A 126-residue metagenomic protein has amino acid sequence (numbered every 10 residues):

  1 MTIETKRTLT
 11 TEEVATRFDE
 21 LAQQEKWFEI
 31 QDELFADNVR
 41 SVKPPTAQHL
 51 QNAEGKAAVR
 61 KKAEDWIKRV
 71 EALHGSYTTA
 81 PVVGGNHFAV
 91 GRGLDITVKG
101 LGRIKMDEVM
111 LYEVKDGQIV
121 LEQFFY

Functional and structural regions predicted by a protein language model:
M1-D37: Short, low-complexity N-terminal intrinsically disordered segments enriched in polar/charged residues
L9, F28-N86: A solvent-exposed, acidic/Ser-Thr-rich amphipathic alpha-helical stretch
R40, G102, Q118-V120: Residue-level signal for well-ordered, solvent-exposed loop/turn and beta-edge residues enriched in charged/polar side
S41-V42, V90-G91, L121-E122: Short hydrophobic/aromatic-rich beta-strand segments that constitute the beta-sheet cores of beta-sandwich/beta-barrel
R69, I96-I104: Short, cysteine-centered beta-strand-loop-beta hairpins and adjacent loop/turn segments enriched in charged/polar
S76-P81, G93-D95, D107-Y112: Hydrophobic/aromatic beta-strand elements that line small-molecule binding cavities or substrate pockets in beta-rich
H87-T97: Short, well-ordered beta-strand segments in beta-rich or mixed alpha/beta enzyme and ligand-binding folds
D107-Y126: Short beta-strand edge/turn micro-motifs at domain boundaries
